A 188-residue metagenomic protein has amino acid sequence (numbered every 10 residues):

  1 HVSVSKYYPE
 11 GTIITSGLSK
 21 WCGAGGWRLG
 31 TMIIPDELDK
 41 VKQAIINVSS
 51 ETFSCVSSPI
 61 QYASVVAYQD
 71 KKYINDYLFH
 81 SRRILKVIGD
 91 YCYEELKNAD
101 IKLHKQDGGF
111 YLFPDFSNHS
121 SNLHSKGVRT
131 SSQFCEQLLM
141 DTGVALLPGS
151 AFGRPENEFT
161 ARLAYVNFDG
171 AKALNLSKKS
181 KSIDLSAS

Functional and structural regions predicted by a protein language model:
H1-S3: Conserved PLP phosphate-binding loop immediately N-terminal to the Schiff-base lysine helix in PLP-dependent enzymes
Y8-R83, Y93-L96, L185: Conserved core segment of the aminotransferase class I/II
T12, I101, V144: Short, conserved active-site loop motifs that form the nucleotide-linked donor/cofactor pocket
L18-S19, D100-I101, G149-G153: Short, solvent-exposed loop/turn elements at beta->coil junctions and helix N-caps that rim active or binding pockets
G30, S64, L85, L112 (+2 more regions): Generic structural signal for small/hydrophobic residues in well-ordered secondary structure, especially within
P35, Q69, S117, V166-F168: Residue-level recognition of strand-loop junctions within catalytic nucleotide-signaling folds
F79-Y93, L103-N122: Conserved glycine-rich beta-strand-loop-beta hairpin in the small C-terminal domain of fold type I
H124-V128, Q137-L146, S150-S188: PLP-dependent enzyme catalytic core of the Aspartate aminotransferase-like
